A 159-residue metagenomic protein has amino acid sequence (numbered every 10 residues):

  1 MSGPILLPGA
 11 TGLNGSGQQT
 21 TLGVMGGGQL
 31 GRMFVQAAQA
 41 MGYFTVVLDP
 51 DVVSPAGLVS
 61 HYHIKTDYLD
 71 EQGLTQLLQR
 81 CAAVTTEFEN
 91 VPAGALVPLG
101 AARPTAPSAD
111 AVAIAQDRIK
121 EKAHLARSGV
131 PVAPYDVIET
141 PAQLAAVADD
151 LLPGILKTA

Functional and structural regions predicted by a protein language model:
M1-K120, R127, A142: ATP-binding N-terminal substructure of ATP-dependent carboxylate-amine bond-forming enzymes
I114-A159: Active-site nucleotide/adenylate-binding loops and adjacent lid/helix of ATP-dependent enzymes
